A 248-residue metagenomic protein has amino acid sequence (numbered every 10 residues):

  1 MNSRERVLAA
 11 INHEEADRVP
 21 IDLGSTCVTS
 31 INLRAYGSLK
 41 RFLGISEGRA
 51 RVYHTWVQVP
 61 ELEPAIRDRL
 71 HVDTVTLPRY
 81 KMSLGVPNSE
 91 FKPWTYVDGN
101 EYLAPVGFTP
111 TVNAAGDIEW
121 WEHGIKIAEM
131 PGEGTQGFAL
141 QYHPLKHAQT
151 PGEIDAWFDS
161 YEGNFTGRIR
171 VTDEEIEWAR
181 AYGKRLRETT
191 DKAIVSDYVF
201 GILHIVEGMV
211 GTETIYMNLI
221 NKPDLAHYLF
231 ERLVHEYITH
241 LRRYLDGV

Functional and structural regions predicted by a protein language model:
M1-V248: Catalytic cores of TIM-barrel enzymes
